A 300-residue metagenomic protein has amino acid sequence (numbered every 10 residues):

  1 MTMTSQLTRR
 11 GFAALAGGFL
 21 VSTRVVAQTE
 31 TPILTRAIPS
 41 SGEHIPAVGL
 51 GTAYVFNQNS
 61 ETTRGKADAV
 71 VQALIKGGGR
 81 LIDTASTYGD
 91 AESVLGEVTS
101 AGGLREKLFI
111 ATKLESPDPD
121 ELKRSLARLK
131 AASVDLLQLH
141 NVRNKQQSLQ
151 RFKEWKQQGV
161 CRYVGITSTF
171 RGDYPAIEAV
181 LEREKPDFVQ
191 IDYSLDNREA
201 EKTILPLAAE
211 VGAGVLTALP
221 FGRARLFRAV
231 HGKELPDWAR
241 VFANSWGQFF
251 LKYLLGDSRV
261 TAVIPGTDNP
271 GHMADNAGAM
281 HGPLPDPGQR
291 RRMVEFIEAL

Functional and structural regions predicted by a protein language model:
M1-L20: N-terminal secretory signal peptides and thylakoid transit peptides that target proteins across membranes
T23-T52, S60-E61: C-terminal segment of N-terminal export signals and the immediately downstream linker at the start of the mature
I38, L50, I82, L95 (+7 more regions): Conserved, mostly hydrophobic/aromatic
P39-G42, G96-L104, L126-K130, K156 (+1 more regions): Acidic (Asp/Glu)-rich catalytic clusters
A53-R64, A111-P117, R240: Active-site mouth loops of central-metabolism enzymes
N59, S116-Q190, S194-E199, T203 (+1 more regions): Glycine/proline-rich, positively charged, aromatic-decorated active-site loop/lid region on the catalytic face
D83-V98: Glycine-rich, proline-tolerant flexible connector loops at the mouths of alpha/beta enzymes
T203-L300: Structured C-terminal cap/extension of enzyme domains
